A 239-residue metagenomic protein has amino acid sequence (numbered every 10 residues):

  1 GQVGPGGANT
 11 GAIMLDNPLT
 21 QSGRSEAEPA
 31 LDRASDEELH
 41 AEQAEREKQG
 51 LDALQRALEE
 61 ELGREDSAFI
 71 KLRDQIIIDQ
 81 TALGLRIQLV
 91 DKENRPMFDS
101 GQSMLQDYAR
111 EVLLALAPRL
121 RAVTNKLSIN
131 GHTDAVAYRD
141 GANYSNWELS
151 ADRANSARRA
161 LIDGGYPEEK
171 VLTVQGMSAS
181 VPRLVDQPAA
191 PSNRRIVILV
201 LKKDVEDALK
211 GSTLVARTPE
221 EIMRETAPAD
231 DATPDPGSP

Functional and structural regions predicted by a protein language model:
G1, G11, A117, N155-R158: Short, well-ordered alpha-helical packing segments
G1-L85, D91-E93, D207-P239: Juxtamembrane linker/hinge segments adjacent to a transmembrane helix in small membrane proteins
K48, L54-A57, V90, D99-E111 (+2 more regions): Periplasmic OmpA-like peptidoglycan-binding domain that tethers envelope proteins to the cell wall
L58-D66, L89, A117-L120, T124 (+1 more regions): Sec/Tat-exported extracytoplasmic proteins
K71-Q75, Q80-R86, S100, A122-T124 (+2 more regions): Extracytoplasmic
P96-M97, M104-T124: Extended hydrophobic/aromatic segments used for targeting, binding, or gating
